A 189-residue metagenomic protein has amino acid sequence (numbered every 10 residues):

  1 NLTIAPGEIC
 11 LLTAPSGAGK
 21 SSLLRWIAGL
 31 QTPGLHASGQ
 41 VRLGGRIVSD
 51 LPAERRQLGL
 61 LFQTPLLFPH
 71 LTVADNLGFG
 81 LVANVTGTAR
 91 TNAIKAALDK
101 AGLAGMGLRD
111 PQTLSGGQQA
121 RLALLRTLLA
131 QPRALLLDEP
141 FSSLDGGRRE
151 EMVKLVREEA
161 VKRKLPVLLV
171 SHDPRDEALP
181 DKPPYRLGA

Functional and structural regions predicted by a protein language model:
T32, P52, L71, D75-T91 (+1 more regions): ABC-type ATPase nucleotide-binding domains, specifically the catalytic core motifs of the NBD
R46-L60, A83: ABC ATPase NBD coupling module
T88-M106, R157-E158: Conserved ABC ATPase "signature" region
D110-L114, Q118: Conserved ABC ATPase signature
L124: Hydrophobic anchor residue at the start of the ABC signature
L129-R133: A short, proline-enriched helix->beta-strand linker immediately N-terminal to the Walker B motif in ABC-type P-loop
L135-E139: Catalytic Walker B motif of ABC-type/P-loop ATPase nucleotide-binding domains
